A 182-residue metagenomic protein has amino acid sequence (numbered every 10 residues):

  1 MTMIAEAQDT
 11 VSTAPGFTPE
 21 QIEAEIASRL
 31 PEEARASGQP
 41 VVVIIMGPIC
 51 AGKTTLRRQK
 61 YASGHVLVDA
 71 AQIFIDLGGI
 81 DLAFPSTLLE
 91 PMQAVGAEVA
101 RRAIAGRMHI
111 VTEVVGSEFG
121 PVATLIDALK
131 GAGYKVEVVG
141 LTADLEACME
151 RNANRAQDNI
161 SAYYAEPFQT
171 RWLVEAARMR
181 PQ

Functional and structural regions predicted by a protein language model:
M3-R35: N-terminal pre-Walker A segment at the start of P-loop NTPase domains
I4-P15, E150-Q182: Conserved GTP-binding G-domain of TRAFAC-class P-loop NTPases and closely related GTPase folds
P31-P40, A103-I104: Phosphate-binding P-loop
V43-I44: Short hydrophobic/aromatic beta-strand immediately N-terminal to the Walker A/P-loop
P48-I49: The conserved Walker
G52-K53: Conserved glycine(s) of the Walker
R57-M108, G120: Conserved substrate/cofactor phosphate-moiety recognition/catalytic segment in nucleotide-dependent phosphotransferases
K130-N152: Conserved phosphate-donor/acceptor-positioning beta-strand/loop module used by diverse small-molecule
